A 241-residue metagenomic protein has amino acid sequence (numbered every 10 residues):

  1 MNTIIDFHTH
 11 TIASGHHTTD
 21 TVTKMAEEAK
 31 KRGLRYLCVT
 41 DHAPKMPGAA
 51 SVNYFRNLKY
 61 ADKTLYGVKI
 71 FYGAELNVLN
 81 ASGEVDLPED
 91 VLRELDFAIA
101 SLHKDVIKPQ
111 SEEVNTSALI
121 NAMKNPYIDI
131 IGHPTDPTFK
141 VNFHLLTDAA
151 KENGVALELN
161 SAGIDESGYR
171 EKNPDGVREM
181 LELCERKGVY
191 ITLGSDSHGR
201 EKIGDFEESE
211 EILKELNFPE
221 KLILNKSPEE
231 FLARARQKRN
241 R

Functional and structural regions predicted by a protein language model:
M1-G15: Replace "His-x-His-based motif
N2, A43-L159, G163, E211-I223 (+1 more regions): Extended substrate/RNA-proximal surfaces in nucleic-acid metabolism proteins
H8-I12, H42, H133, H198: Histidine-centered divalent metal-coordination motifs
G15-D20, A49-S51, K140-L146, S167-L181 (+1 more regions): Histidine/acidic-residue-rich catalytic or RNA/ligand-binding cores of hydrolases and nuclease-related proteins
T21-L37, Y60-K63: Alpha-helical scaffold segments that flank or form the walls of functional sites
R35-Y36, T40, D129: Short acidic/polar active-site loop segments enriched in Thr and Asp
H42, V189-I203: Short acidic/histidine-rich active-site segments
